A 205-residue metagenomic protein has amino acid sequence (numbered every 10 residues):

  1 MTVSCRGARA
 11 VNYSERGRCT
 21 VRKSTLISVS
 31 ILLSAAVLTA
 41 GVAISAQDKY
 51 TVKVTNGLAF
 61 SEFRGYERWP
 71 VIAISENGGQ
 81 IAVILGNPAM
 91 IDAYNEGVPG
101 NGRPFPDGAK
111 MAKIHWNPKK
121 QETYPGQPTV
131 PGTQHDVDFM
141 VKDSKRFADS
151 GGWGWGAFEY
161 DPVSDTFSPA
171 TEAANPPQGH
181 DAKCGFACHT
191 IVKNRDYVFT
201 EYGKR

Functional and structural regions predicted by a protein language model:
M1-T20: Short, Lys/Arg-enriched N-terminal segments with co-localized hydrophobic residues within the first ~10-30 amino acids
G7-R9, L26-V29: Short helix-onset patch at the extreme N-terminus, typifying the N->h transition of secretory signal peptides
V21-T25: Positively charged n-region of N-terminal signal peptides that target proteins for export
V29-A40: Bacterial N-terminal signal peptides
T39-Q47: Sec/Tat signal peptide C-region and signal peptidase I cleavage site
A46-G78, G102-R205: Sequence context surrounding c-type heme c attachment/ligation sites in exported
V83-N101, E122-P125: N-terminal post-signal-peptidase region of extra-cytosolic proteins
